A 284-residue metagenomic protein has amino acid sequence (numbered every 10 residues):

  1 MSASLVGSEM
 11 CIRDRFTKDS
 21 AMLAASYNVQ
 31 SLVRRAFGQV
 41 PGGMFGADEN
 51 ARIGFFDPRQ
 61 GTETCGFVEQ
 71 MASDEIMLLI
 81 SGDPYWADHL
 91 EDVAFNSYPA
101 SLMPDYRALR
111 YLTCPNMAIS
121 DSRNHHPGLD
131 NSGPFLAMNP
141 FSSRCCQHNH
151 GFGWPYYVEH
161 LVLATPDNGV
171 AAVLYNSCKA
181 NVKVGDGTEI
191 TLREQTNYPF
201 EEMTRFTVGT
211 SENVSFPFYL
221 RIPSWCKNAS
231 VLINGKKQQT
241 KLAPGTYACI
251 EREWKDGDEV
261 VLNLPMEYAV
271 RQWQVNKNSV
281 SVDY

Functional and structural regions predicted by a protein language model:
M1-G7, I12: Single conserved hydrophobic/aromatic residue that forms the stacking wall/gate of nucleotide- or nucleobase-binding
V6, R34-F37: Extended non-membrane alpha-helical scaffolds
M10, F16, V40-P41, Q60-G61: Short coil/turn linkers that connect adjacent helices within long alpha-helical scaffolds, especially alpha-solenoid
M10, Q30-V33, S97: Alpha-helical transition-metal enzyme core signature, strongest for iron centers
R13-T17, D74-M77: The core hydrophobic/aromatic register in alpha-helical repeat solenoids, strongest for pentatricopeptide repeats
L23-S31: Carboxylate/His-rich catalytic cores and anion/metal-binding grooves
R35, G42-D283: Extended polysaccharide-engagement surfaces of secreted carbohydrate-active enzymes
